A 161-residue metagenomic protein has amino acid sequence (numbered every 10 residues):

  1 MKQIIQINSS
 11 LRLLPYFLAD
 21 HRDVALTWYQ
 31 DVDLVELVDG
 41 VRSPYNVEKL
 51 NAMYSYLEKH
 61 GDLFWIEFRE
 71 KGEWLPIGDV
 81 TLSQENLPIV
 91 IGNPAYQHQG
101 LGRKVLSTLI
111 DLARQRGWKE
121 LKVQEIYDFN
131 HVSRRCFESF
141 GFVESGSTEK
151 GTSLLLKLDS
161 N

Functional and structural regions predicted by a protein language model:
M1-N51, N161: A short, well-structured alpha-helix characteristic of acyl/acetyltransferase catalytic modules
R42-G61, E70: Active-site rim helix/loop that mediates acceptor-substrate recognition in acyltransferases
D62-I77: Conserved beta-hairpin
E67, N86-L101, I126-Y127: A short, internal acetyl-CoA/4′-phosphopantetheine-binding micro-motif in the GNAT/acyltransferase core
H98-A113, R134-S139: Conserved acetyl-CoA-binding loop-helix of GNAT-fold acetyltransferases
V123-R134: Conserved beta-strand-loop-alpha-helix junction that forms the acyl-donor binding cleft
E138-T148: Conserved acetyl-CoA-binding loop of GNAT-fold acetyltransferases
S147-N161: C-terminal "cap" of GNAT-fold acetyltransferases
